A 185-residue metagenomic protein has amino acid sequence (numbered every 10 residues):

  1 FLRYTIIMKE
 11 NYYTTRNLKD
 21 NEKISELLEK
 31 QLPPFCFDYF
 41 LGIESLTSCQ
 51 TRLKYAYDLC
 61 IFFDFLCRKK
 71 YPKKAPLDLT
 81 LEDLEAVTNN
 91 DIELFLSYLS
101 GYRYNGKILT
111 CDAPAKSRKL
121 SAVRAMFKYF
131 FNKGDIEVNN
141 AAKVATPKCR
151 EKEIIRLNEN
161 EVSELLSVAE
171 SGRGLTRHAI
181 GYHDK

Functional and structural regions predicted by a protein language model:
Y4-K185: Conserved catalytic core of the tyrosine transesterase superfamily
